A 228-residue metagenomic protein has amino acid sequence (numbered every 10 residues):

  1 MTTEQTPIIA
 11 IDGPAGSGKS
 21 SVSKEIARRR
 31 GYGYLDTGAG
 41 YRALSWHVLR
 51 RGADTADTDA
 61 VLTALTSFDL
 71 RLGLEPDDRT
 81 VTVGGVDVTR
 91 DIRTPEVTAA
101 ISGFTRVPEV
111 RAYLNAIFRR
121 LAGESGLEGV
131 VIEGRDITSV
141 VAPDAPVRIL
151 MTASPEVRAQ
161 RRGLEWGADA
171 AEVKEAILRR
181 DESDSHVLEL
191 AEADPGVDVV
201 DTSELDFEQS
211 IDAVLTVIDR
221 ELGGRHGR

Functional and structural regions predicted by a protein language model:
T2, V83, D87-T89, Q160 (+2 more regions): NTP-dependent small-molecule kinase module
I11: Hydrophobic anchor at the beta1->P-loop junction of P-loop NTPases
P14: P-loop (Walker A) phosphate-binding loop of NTP-binding proteins
K19: Conserved lysine of the Walker
V22: Hydrophobic positions on the alpha1 helix immediately C-terminal to the Walker A/P-loop
R28-P95: N-terminal phosphate/diphosphate-binding loop that engages ATP/GTP or pyrophosphate donors across diverse enzyme folds
G73, G126, R135-D144, A168-A213: Small-molecule kinase domains that catalyze NTP-dependent phosphoryl transfer to phosphate-bearing small molecules
T89-E165: ATP-dependent NMP and nucleoside kinases share a basic, alpha-helical "lid"
